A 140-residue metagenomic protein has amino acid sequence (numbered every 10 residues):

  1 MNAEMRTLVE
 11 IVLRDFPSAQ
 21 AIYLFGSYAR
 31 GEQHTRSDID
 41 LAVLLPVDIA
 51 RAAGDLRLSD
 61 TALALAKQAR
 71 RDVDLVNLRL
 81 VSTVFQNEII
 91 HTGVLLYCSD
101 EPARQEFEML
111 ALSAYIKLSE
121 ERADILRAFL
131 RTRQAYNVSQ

Functional and structural regions predicted by a protein language model:
M1-A21, A29-T35, D48-Q140: Catalytic core of pol beta-like nucleotidyltransferases
S37-I39: Change "...and in nucleic-acid phosphodiester-cleaving endonucleases..." to "...and in nucleic-acid processing enzymes
A42-P46: Short hydrophobic/aromatic beta-strand micro-patches that form the beta-sheet surface supporting nucleotide- or nucleic
